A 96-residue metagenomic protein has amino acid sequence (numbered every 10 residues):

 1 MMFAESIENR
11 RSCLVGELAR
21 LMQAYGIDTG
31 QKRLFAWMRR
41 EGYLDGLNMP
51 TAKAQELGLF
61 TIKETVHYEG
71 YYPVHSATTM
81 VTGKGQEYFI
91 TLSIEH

Functional and structural regions predicted by a protein language model:
M1-C13, M22-F35, R39-H96: Positively charged, aromatic-accented nucleic-acid-binding surfaces
G16: Residues within the helices of the helix-turn-helix
A19: The alpha-helix within a helix-turn-helix
